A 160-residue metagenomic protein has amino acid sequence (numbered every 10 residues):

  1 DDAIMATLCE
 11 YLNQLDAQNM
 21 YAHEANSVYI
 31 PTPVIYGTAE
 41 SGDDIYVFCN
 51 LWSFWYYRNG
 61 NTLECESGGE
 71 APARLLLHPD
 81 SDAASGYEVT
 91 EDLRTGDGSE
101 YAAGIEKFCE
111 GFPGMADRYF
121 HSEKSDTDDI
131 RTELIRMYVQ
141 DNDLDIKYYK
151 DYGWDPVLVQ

Functional and structural regions predicted by a protein language model:
D1-L51: N-terminal export/targeting and maturation segments
Q18-A22, W55-Y57, N61, M115 (+3 more regions): Generic marker of "main functional regions" within proteins
Y29-S99: Mature extracytoplasmic domains of secretory-pathway proteins
E88-Q160: Low-complexity, intrinsically disordered terminal/linker segments enriched in charged and Gly/Pro repeats
